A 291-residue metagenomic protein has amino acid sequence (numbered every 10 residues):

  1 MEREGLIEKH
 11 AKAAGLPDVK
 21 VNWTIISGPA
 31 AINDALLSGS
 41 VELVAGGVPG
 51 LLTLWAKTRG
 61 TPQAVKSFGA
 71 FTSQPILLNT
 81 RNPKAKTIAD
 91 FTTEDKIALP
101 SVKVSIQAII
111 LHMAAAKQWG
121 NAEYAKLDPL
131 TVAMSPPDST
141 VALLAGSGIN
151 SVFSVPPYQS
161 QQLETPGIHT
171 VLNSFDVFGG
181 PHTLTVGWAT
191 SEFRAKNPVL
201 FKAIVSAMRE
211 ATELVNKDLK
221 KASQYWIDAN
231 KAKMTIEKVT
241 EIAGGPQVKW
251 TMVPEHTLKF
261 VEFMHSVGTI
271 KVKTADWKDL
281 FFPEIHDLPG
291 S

Functional and structural regions predicted by a protein language model:
M1-Y124, L130-A133, N150-P156, G180-P181: Short, glycine-/small- and polar/acidic-enriched structural segments that line small-molecule recognition paths
G15-N22, A122-P129, N230-I242, K271-W277: Short, surface-exposed acidic
I26-A30, A45, S101-I109, P137 (+4 more regions): Soluble non-cytosolic domains of exported or imported proteins
G39, K57, G146-S147, D218 (+2 more regions): Generic structural signal for alpha-helix termini and adjacent loop/cap motifs
L52, H112, S160, L258-H265: Predominant activation on well-ordered alpha-helical scaffold segments within soluble catalytic domains
K126-D128, P136-I227: Pocket-lining segment of extracytoplasmic ligand-binding domains
R194-K271: Secondary-structure end/capping motifs
M264-S291: Conserved C-terminal helix/tail region of periplasmic/extracytoplasmic solute-binding proteins
